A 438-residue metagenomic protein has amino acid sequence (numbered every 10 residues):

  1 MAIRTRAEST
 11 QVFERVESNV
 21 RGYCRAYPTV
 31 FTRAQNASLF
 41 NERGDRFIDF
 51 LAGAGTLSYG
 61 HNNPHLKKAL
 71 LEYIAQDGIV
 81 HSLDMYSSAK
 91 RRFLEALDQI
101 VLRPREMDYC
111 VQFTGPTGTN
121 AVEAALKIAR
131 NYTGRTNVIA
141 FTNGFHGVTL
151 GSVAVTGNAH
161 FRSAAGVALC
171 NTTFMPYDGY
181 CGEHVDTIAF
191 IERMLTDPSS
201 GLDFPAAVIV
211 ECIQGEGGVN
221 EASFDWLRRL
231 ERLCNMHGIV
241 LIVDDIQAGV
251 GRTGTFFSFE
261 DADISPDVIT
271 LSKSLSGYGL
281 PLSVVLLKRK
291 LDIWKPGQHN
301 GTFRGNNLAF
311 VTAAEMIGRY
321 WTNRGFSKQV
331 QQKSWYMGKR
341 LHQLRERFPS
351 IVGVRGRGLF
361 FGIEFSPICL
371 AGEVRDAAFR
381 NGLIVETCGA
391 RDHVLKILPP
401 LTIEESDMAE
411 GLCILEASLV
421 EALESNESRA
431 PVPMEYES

Functional and structural regions predicted by a protein language model:
A2-S438: Conserved N-terminal phosphate-binding loop of PLP-dependent enzymes in the Aspartate aminotransferase
